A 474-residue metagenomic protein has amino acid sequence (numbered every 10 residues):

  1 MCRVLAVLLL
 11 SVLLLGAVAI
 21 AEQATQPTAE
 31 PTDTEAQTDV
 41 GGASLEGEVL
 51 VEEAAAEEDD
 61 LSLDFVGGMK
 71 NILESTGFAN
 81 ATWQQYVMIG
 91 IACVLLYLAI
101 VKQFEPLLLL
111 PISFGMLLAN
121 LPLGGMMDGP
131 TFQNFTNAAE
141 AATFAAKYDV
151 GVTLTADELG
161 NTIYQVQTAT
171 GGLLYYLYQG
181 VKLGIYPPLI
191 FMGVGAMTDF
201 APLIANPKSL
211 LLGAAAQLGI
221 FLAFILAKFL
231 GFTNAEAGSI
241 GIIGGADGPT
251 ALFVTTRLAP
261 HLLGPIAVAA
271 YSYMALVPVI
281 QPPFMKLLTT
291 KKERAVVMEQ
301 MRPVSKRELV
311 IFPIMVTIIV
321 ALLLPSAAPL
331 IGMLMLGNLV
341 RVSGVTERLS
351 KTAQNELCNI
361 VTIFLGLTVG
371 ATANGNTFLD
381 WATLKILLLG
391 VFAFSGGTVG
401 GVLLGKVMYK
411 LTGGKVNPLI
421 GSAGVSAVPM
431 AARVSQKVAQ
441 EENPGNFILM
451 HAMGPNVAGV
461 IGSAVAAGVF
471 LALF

Functional and structural regions predicted by a protein language model:
C2, V12-G77, M127-G172: Low-complexity, proline/glycine-enriched hydrophobic segments characteristic of transmembrane helices
L95, L118, Y178-I204, G337-V340 (+1 more regions): Hydrophobic transmembrane alpha-helices of secondary-active transporters and Na+-translocating membrane complexes
L96-L110, F114, G125, I319-G332 (+1 more regions): Flexible hinge motifs at transmembrane-helix junctions and intramembrane kinks/re-entrant loops in multi-pass membrane
L183, M192-M197, L212-L222, L226 (+3 more regions): Alpha-helical membrane segments and immediately flanking helix-loop junctions that form or couple to the substrate/ion
L203-F224, N376-G401, A452-N456: Entry/N-cap segments of selected transmembrane alpha helices and their immediately preceding amphipathic helices
H261-V279, L389-G397, I420: Alpha-helical transmembrane segments
S272-V345: Membrane-embedded hairpin module used as a gating/binding unit in multi-pass transport and secretion proteins
T317-G401: Transmembrane helical segments that form the transport core of multi-pass membrane transport proteins
